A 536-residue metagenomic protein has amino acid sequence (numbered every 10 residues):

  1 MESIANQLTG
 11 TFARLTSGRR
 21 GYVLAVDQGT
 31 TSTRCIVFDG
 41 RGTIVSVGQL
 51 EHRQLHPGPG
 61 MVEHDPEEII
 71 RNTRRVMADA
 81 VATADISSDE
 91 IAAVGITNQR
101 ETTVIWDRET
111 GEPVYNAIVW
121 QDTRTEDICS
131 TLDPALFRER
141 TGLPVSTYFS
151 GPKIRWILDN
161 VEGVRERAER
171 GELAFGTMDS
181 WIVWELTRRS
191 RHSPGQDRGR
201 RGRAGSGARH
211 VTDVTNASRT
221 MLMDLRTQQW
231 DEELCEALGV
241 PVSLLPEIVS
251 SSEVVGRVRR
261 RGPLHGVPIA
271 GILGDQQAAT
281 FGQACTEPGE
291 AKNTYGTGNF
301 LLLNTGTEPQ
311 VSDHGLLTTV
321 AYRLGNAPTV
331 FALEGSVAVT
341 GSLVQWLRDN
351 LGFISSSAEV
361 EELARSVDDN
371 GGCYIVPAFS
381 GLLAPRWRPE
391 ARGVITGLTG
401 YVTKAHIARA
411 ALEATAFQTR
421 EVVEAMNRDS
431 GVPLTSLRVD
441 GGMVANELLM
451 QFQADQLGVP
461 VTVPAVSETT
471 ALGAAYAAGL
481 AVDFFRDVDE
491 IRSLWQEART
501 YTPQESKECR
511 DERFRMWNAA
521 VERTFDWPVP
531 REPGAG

Functional and structural regions predicted by a protein language model:
M1-Y115, E139, Q196, R201-A204 (+5 more regions): N-terminal glycine/serine-rich phosphate-binding loop of ATP-dependent small-molecule kinases, especially carbohydrate
E2-A5, F12-G18, L24-V26, S130-P144 (+5 more regions): Active-site core segments that coordinate phosphate-bearing ligands/cofactors across diverse enzyme families
S32, S88-I91, S243, N370 (+1 more regions): Short secondary-structure junction motifs
Q99, E253, G442: Flexible loop residues that form catalytic and substrate-binding hotspots at small-molecule/glycan-binding clefts
D122: Carbohydrate-associated surface elements
A237-L244: A structural motif corresponding to the C-terminal end of an alpha-helix and its immediate exit/capping segment
E247-V254: Gly/charged, well-structured mid-domain segments that form the phosphate/adenylate-handling core of ATP-dependent
